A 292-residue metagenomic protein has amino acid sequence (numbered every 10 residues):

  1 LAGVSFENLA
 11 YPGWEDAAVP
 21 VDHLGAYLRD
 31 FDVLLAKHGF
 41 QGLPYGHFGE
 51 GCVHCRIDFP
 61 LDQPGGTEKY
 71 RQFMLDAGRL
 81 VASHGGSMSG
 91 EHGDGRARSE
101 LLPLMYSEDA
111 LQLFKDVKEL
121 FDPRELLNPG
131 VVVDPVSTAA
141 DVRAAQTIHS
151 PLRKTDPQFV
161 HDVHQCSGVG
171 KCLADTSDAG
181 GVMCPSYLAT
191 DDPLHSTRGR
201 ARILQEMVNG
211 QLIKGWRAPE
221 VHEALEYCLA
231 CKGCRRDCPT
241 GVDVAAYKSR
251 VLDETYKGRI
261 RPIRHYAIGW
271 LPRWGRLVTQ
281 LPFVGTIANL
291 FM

Functional and structural regions predicted by a protein language model:
L1, E50-H54, L61-G65, S89-G90 (+8 more regions): Flexible loop/turn segments at secondary-structure boundaries
L1-T67, R71, L80, H84-G85 (+1 more regions): C-terminal substrate-recognition/cap domain of FAD-linked oxidoreductases
S5-N8, I213-M292: Iron-sulfur-cluster electron-transfer modules
Q63-V81, Y106-V117: Helical (often loop-to-helix) elements that flank the catalytic cores of nucleotide-handling enzymes
A77-G93, P123-L126: Flexible helix-coil linker/hinge segments at domain or subdomain boundaries
S99, L104, E108-Q165: Polar, glycine-rich mid-to-C-terminal structural blocks that act as macromolecule-binding/assembly scaffolds
P129-V131, S167-E206, G233-D253: Iron-sulfur cluster-binding cysteine motifs and their immediate structural context in ferredoxin-like electron-transfer
Q146-G168, N209-A230: Ferredoxin-like iron-sulfur electron-transfer modules
